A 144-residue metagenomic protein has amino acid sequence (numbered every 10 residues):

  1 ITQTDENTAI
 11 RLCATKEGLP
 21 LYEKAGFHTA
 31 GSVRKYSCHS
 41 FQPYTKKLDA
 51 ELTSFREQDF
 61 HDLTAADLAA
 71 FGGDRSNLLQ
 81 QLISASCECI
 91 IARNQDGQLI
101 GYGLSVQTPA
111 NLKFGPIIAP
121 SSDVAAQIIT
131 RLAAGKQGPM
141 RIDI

Functional and structural regions predicted by a protein language model:
Q3-S32: Conserved active-site alpha-helix within GNAT-family acetyltransferase domains
T4-T8, T53-I144: Intrinsically disordered, low-complexity, positively biased terminal segments
G18-P20, F41, S122: Surface-exposed, flexible loop/turn segments at secondary-structure boundaries
Y22, T45-L48, K113, V124: Short acidic, gly/pro-rich beta-turn/loop elements at beta-sheet edges and active-site/ligand-binding grooves
A30-S32, T45-K46, G72-L78: Short, structured loop/turn "capping" segments at alpha-beta junctions
S32, Y36-H39: Catalytic core of DAGKc-family lipid kinases
H39-E57: Conserved N-terminal entry element of GNAT/NAT acetyltransferase domains
